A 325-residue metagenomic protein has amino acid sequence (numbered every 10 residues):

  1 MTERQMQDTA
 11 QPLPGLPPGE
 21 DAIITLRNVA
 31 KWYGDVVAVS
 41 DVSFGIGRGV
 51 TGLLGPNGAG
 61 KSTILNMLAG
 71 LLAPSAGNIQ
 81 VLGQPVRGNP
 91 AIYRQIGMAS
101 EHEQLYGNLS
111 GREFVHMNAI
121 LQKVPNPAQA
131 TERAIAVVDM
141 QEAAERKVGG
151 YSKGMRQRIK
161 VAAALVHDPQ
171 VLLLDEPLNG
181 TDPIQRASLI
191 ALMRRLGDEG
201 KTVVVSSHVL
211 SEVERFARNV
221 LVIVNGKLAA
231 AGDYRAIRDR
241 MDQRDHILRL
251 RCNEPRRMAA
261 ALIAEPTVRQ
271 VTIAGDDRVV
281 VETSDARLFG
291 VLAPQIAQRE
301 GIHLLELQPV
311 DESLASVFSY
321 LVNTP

Functional and structural regions predicted by a protein language model:
M1-A30, T324-P325: ABC-family P-loop ATPase nucleotide-binding domain
T2-A10, D285-P325: C-terminal coupling/interaction segments
D8-L16, R133, D233-D239: Short, flexible cytosolic linker that couples an ABC transmembrane/permease module to its adjacent nucleotide-binding
D21-I24, K31-N225, A229-A230: ABC transporter nucleotide-binding domains
K31, Q270-I273, L307-P309: Hydrophobic/anchoring residues in structured secondary elements
V86-R87, L228, N253-P255, S284-R287 (+1 more regions): Short, surface-exposed acidic/glycine-rich loop or hinge patches that mediate macromolecular interfaces
V148, G275-D276, V310: Residue-level "edge-of-site" marker
I190-E282: ABC transporter nucleotide-binding domain
